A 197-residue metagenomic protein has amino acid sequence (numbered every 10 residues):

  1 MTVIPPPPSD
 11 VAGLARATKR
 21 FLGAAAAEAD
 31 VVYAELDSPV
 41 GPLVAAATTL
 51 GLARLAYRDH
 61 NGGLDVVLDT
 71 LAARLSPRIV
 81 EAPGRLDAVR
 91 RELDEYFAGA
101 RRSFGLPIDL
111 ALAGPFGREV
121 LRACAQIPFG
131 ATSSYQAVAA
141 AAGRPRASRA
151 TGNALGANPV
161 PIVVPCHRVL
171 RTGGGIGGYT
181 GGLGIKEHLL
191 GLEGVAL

Functional and structural regions predicted by a protein language model:
M1-P145, V195-L197: Basic nucleic-acid-binding alpha-helical/helix-turn surface characteristic of O6-alkylguanine DNA
A131, G181-L197: Compact recognition or signaling/catalytic modules
R144-H188: Short glycine/serine-rich loop segments
